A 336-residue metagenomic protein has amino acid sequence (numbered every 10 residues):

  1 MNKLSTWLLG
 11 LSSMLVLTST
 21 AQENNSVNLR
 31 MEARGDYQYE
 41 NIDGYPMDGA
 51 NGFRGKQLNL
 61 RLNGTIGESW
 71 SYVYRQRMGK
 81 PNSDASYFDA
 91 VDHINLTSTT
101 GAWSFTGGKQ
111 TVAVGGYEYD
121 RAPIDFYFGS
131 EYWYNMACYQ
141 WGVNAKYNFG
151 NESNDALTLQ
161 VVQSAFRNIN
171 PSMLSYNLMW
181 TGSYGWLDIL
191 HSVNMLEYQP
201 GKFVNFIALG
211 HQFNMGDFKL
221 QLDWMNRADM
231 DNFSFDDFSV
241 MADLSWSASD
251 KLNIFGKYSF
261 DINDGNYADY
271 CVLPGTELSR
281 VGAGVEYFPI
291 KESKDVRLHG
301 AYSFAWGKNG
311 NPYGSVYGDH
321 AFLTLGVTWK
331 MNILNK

Functional and structural regions predicted by a protein language model:
M1-N24, N332-K336: Cleavable N-terminal export/targeting peptides
T6, S13-M14, T20, F105 (+6 more regions): Compositionally biased regions
T6-L9, Y147, F322: Small-residue packing motifs within transmembrane alpha-helices
E23-Y39, G49-F166, S172-L174, T181-S183: Outer membrane beta-barrel
E32-G49, D84, E118, L187-K336: Outer-membrane beta-barrel pore domains
K56-L60, V91-I94, W103, Y139-V143 (+5 more regions): Hydrophobic, lipid-facing positions within transmembrane beta-strands of outer-membrane proteins
T158, P171, D188-S192: Internal alpha/beta core interface subdomains
N168-I169, P200: Alpha-helix N-cap/loop-to-helix initiation residues
